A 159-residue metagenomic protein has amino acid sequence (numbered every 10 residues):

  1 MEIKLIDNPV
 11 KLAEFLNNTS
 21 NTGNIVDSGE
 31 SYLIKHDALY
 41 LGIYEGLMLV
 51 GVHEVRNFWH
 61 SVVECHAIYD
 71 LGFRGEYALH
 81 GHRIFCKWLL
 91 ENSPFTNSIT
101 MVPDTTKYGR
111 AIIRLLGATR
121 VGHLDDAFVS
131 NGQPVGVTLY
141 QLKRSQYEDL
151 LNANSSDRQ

Functional and structural regions predicted by a protein language model:
M1-F15, G23-S31, H36-Q159: Acyl-donor (CoA/ACP) binding surface of acyl/acetyltransferases
